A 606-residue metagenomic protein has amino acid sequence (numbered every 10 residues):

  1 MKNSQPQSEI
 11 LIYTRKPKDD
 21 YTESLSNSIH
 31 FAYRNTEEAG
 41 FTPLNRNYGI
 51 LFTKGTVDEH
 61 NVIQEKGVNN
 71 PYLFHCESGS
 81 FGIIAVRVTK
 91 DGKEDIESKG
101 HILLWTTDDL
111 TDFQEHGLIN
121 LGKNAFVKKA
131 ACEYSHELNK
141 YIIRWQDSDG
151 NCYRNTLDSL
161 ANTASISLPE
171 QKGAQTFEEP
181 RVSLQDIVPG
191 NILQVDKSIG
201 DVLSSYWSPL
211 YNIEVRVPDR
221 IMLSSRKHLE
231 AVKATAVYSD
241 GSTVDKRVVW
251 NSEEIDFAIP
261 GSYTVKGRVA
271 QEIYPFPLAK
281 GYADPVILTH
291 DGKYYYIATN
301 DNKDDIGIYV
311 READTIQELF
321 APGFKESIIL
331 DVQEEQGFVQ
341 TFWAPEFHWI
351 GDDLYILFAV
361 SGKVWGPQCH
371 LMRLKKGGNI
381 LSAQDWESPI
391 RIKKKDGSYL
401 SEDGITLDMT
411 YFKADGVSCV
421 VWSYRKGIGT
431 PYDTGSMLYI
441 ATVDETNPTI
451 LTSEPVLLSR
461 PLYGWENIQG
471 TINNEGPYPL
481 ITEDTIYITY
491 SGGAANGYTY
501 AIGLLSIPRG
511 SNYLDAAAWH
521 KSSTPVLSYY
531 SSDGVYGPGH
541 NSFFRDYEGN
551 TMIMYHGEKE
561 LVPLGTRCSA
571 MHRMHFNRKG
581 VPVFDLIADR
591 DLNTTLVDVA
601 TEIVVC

Functional and structural regions predicted by a protein language model:
K2-K18, E37-H75, T111-H136, T163-Y206 (+6 more regions): Surface loop/turn signatures of beta-propeller and other carbohydrate-active proteins
N3-Y33, L44-N47, V62-Q64, N69-E97 (+14 more regions): Hydrophobic core segments of beta-strands in well-ordered, beta-rich domains
Y21-T22, G92-D95, K123-N124, F257 (+10 more regions): Short glycine/serine/proline-enriched coil/turn segments at secondary-structure junctions
S28-T36, H101-D109, R154-L160, V310-D314 (+4 more regions): Beta-propeller blade signature
Y134, S224-K233, A258-K266: Short, solvent-exposed loop/turn segments enriched in Ser/Thr/Gly
P180-R181, S531, Y536-F544, E548-I553 (+1 more regions): CBM-like carbohydrate-recognition segments
P209-T243: Solvent-exposed, low-complexity, repeat-rich "mucin-like" stalks and linkers
D240-E272: Serine/threonine-rich, repeat-prone extracellular segments and beta-strand-based repeat modules of secreted/surface
